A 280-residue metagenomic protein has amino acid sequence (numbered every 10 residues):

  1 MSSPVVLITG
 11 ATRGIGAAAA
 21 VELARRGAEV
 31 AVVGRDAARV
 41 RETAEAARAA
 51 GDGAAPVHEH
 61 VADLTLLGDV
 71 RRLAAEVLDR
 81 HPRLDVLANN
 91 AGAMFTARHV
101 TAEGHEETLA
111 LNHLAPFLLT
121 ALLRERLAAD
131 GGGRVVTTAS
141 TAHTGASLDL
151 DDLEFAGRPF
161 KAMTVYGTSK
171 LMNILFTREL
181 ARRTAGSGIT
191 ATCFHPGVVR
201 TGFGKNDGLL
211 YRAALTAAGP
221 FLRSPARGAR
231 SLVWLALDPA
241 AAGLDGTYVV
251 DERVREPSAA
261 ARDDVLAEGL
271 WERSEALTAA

Functional and structural regions predicted by a protein language model:
M1-R35: Canonical Rossmann dinucleotide-binding motif of NAD(H)/NADP(H)-dependent dehydrogenases/reductases, specifically
S2, A50-P56, E76-N89, F95-V100: A glycine-rich helix->loop->beta "capping" turn within Rossmann-like NAD(P)(H)-dependent oxidoreductase domains
L7-I8, D85-A88, G92, L109 (+1 more regions): N-terminal Rossmann-like NAD(P) cofactor-binding module of classical short-chain dehydrogenase/reductase
A37, H60-A75: The beta1-alpha1 cofactor-binding region of Rossmann-like NAD(H)/NADP(H)-dependent oxidoreductases
G92-H99, E106, A128-S187, H195-L210 (+1 more regions): Catalytic loop of short-chain dehydrogenase/reductase
T120-A121, R178: A short, exposed helix-loop element centered on a Lys and neighboring polar residues
S169, C193, T216-R255, R262-E268 (+1 more regions): C-terminal helical subdomain
